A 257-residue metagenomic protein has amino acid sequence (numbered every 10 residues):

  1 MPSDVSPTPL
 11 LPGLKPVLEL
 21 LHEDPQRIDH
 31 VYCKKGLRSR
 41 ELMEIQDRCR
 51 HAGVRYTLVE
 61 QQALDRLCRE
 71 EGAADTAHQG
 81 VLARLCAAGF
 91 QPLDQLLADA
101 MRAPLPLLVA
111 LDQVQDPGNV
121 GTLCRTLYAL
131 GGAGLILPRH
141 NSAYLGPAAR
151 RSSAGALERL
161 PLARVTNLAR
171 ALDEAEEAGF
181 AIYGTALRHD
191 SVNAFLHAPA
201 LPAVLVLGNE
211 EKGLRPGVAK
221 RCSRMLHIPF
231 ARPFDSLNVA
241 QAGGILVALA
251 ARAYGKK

Functional and structural regions predicted by a protein language model:
M1-A98, R102: N-terminal positively charged helical leader segments and presequences
G13, N119, L127, I182 (+3 more regions): Conserved RecA-like P-loop NTPase ATPase core
E19-H22, Q26, H30-C33, L42 (+2 more regions): RNA substrate-binding interface of SAM-dependent RNA methyltransferases
G36, A63, H140-S142, E210-K212 (+1 more regions): Short, acidic/turn-prone active-site loops that include or flank metal/cofactor- and phosphate-binding residues
R48, A74-V81, R151-A156, A200-A203: Short, hinge-like loop/turn segments at secondary-structure boundaries
Q62-R69, G89-Q91, L168-L172, D190-V192 (+1 more regions): A short acidic, often aromatic-flanked loop/helix-cap motif at beta-alpha or helix-coil junctions that lines enzyme
A129, Y144, R151-A156, P216-K257: Structured adenosyl-cofactor binding patch, chiefly the S-adenosyl-L-methionine
Y183-V239: Active-site/ligand-binding-proximal alpha/beta "capping" segment
